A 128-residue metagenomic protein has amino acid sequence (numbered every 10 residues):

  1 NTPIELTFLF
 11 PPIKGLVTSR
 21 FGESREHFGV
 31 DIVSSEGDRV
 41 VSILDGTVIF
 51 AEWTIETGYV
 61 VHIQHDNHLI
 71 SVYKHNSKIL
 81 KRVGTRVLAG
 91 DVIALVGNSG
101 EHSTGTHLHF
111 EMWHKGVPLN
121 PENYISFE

Functional and structural regions predicted by a protein language model:
N1-T57: Surface-exposed, glycine-biased beta-strand/turn segments
R20, A51-E52, I79, V96-S99 (+1 more regions): Residue-level recognition of beta-strand microenvironments
D31, H62, V72, L95 (+1 more regions): Conserved beta-strand positions that form and line the central face of beta-propeller blades
R39-V48, K81-V96: Short, well-structured beta-strand-loop connectors
I43-L80, T106-H107: Zn2+-dependent peptidoglycan hydrolase active-site motif and core
T85-E128: Conserved, short, structured surface segments that act as functional micro-motifs
